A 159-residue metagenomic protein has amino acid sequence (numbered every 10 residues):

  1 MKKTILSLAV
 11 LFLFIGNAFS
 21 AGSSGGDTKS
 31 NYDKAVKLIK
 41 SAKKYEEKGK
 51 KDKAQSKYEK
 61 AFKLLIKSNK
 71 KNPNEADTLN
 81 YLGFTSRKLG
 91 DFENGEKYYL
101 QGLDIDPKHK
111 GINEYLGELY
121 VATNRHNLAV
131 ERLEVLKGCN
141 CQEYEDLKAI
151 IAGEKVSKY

Functional and structural regions predicted by a protein language model:
V10, S23-Y32, K44, V130-Y159: Terminal, low-structured helical/coil segments at or just beyond the last alpha-helical repeat
K71, I105, L136-C139: Structural marker of alpha-solenoid helical repeat scaffolds
E75, H109, C141-Y144: Residue-level recognition of tetratricopeptide repeat
